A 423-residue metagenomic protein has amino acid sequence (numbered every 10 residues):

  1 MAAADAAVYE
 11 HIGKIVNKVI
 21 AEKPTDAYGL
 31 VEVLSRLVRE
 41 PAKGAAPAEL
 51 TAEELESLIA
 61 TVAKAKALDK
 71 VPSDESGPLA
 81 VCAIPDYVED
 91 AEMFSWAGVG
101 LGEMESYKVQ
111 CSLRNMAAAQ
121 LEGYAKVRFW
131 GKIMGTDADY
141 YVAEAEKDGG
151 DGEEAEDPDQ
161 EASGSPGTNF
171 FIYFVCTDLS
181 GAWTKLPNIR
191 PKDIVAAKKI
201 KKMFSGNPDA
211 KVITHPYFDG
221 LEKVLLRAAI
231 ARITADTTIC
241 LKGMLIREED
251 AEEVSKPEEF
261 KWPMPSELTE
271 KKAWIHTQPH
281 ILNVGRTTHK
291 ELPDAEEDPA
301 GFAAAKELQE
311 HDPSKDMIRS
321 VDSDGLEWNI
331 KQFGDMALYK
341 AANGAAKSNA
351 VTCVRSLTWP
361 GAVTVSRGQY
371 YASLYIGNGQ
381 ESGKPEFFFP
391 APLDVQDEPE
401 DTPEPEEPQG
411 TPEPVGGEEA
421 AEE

Functional and structural regions predicted by a protein language model:
M1-E423: Phospho-regulatory, low-complexity terminal regions
